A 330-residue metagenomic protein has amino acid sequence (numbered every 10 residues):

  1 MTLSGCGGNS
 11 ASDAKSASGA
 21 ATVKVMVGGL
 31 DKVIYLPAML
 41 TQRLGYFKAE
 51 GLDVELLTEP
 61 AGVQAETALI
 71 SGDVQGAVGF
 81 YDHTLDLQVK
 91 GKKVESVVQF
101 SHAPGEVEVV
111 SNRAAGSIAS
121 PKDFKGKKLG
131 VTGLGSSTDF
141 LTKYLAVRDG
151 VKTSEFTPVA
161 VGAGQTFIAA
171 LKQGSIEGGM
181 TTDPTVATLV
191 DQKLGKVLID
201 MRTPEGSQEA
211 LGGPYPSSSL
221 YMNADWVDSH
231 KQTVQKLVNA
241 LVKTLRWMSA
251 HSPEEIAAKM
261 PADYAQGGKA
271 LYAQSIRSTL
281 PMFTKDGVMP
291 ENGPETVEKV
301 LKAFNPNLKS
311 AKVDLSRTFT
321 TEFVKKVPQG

Functional and structural regions predicted by a protein language model:
T2-G5: C-terminal motif of bacterial Sec signal peptides marking the signal peptidase cleavage site
N9, D13-V161, S175-D183, L198-I199: Short, glycine-/small- and polar/acidic-enriched structural segments that line small-molecule recognition paths
K32, E59-V63, T132, S136-S137 (+5 more regions): Soluble non-cytosolic domains of exported or imported proteins
Y35-A38, L44, E66, Y81-T84 (+12 more regions): Extracytoplasmic/secreted envelope proteins and their assembly/folding machinery, especially bacterial periplasmic
A49, G116, S120, R202-G213 (+1 more regions): Short, solvent-exposed loop/beta-turn-alpha elements that line the ligand-binding surface or hinge of extracytoplasmic
T166-P261: Pocket-lining segment of extracytoplasmic ligand-binding domains
V227-L308: Secondary-structure end/capping motifs
E295-G330: Conserved C-terminal helix/tail region of periplasmic/extracytoplasmic solute-binding proteins
